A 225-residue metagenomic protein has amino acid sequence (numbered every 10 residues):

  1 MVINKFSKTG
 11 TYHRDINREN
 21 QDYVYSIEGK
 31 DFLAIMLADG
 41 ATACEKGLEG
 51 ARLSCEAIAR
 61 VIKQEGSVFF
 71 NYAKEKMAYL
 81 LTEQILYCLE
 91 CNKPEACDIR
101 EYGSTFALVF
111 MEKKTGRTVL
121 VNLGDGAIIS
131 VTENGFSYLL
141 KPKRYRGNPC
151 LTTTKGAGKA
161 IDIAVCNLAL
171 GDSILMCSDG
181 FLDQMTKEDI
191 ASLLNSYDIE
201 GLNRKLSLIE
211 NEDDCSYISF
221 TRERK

Functional and structural regions predicted by a protein language model:
M1-K225: PP2C/PPM-type serine/threonine phosphatase catalytic domain
